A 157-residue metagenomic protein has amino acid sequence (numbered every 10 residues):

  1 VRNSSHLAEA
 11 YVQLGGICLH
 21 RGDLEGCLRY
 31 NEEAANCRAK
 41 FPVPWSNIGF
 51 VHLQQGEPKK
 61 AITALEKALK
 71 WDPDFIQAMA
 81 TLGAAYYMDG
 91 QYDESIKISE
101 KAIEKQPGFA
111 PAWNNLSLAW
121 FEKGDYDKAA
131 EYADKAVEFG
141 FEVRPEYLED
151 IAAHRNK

Functional and structural regions predicted by a protein language model:
H6, K40, D74, G108 (+1 more regions): Short coil loop/turn residues that delineate tetratricopeptide repeat
E9, Q13-H20: Alpha-helical segment of the N-proximal tetratricopeptide repeat
E9, V43, Q77, P111 (+1 more regions): Start-of-helix register in tetratricopeptide repeats
H20-N36, Q54-K67, D89-K101, K123-K135: Structural signature of tandem alpha-helical TPR/SEL1-like repeats, specifically the intra-repeat loop/turn
G124-K157: Terminal, low-structured helical/coil segments at or just beyond the last alpha-helical repeat
